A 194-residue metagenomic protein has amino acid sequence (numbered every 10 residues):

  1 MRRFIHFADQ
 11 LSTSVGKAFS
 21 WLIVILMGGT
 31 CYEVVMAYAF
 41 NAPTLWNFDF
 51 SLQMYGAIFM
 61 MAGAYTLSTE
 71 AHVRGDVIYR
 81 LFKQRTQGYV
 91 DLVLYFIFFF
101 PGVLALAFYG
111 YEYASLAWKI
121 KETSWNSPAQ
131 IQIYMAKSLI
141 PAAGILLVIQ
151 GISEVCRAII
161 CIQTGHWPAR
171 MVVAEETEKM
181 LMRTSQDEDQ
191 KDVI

Functional and structural regions predicted by a protein language model:
M1-I194: Alpha-helical transmembrane segments and membrane-interface helix-loop junctions in multi-pass membrane proteins
